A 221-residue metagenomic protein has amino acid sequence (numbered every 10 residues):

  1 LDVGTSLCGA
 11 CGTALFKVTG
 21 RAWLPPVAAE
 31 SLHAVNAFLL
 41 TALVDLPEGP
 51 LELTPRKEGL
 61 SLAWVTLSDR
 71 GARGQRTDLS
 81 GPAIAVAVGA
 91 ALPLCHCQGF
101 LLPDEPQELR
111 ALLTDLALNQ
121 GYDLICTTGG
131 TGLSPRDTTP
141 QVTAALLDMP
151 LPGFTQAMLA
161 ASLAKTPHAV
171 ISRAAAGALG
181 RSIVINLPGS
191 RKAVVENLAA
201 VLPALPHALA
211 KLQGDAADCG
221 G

Functional and structural regions predicted by a protein language model:
L1-P55: N-terminal accessory interaction module
C11, V35, L39-P50, K57-E58 (+2 more regions): Internal alpha/beta core interface subdomains
L51-D104: Glycine-rich phosphate/diphosphate-binding loop of Rossmann-like nucleotide-binding domains
L53-E58, L118, A175-L179: Solvent-exposed alpha-helices and their adjacent loops that cap or buttress functional pockets in soluble metabolic
S61-L67, L124-T131, V184-P188: Short glycine-rich or small-residue beta-strand-to-loop segments that form or flank ligand, phosphate, metal/Fe-S
R76-T77, E105-R110, L163-A169: A general structural motif
V86-T127, G132-L146: N-terminal small/polar loop signature for handling phosphorylated ligands or for N-terminal nucleophile
T139-G221: Proline/glycine-rich low-complexity loops and linkers
